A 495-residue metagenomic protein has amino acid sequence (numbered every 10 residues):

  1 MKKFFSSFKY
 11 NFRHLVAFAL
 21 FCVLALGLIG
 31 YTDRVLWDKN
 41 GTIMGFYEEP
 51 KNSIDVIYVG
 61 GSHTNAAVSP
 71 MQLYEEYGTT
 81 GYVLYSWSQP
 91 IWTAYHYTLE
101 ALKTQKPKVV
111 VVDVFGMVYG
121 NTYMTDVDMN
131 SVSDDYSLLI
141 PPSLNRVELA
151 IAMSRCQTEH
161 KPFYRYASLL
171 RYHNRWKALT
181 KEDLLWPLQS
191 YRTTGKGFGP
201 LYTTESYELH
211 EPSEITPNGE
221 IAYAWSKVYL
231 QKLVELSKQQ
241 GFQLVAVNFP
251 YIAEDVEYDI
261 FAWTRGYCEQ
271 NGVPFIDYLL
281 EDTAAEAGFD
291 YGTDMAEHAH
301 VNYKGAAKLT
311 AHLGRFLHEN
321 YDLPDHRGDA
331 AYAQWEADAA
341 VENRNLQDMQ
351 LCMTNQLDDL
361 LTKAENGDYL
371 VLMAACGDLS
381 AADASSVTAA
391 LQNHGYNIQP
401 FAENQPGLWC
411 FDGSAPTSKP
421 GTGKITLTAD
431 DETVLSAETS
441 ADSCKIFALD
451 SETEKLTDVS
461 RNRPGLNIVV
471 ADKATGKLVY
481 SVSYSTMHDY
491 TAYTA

Functional and structural regions predicted by a protein language model:
M1-F12: N-terminal Lys/Arg-rich, disordered targeting/topogenic segments
N11-Y31: Hydrophobic membrane-insertion alpha-helices, especially the h-region of bacterial N-terminal signal peptides
T32-S53: Alpha-helical transmembrane signal-anchor/signal-peptide segments
V59, H63-E148: Membrane-embedded segments
M129-Q240, D325-Q347: Secreted/periplasmic serine-hydrolase-like ester/acetyl group-modifying domain
V234-E257: Active-site segments of SGNH/GDSL-like serine hydrolases that catalyze O-acetyl group transfer/hydrolysis on lipids
Y258-Y332: C-terminal regions of proteins
Q347-A495: Short acidic-hydrophobic catalytic motif
